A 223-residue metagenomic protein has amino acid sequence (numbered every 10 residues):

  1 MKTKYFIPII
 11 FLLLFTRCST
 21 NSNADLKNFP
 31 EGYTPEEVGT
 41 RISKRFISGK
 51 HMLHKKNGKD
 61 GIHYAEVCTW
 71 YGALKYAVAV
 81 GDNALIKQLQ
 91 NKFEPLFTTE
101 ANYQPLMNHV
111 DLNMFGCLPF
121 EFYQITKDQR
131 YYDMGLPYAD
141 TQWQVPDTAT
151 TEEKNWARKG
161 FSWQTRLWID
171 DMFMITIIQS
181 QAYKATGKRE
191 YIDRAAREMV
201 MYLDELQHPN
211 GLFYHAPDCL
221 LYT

Functional and structural regions predicted by a protein language model:
M1-D25: Bacterial Sec-dependent N-terminal signal peptides
D25-P30, V67-D82, M114-D128, M174-K188: Well-ordered alpha-helical scaffold segments within catalytic/enzyme domains
P35-H54, A84-P105, D133-N155, R189-Y214: Long, well-ordered core segments of solenoidal/helical folds
M52-N57, F161: Active-site flanking loop/helix segments enriched in acidic
K55-M114: N-terminal carbohydrate-binding/catalytic regions of secreted carbohydrate-active enzymes
N113-M174: Extracytoplasmic mature domains of secreted/periplasmic and thylakoid-lumen proteins
A216-D218: Ligand/cofactor pocket segment of small-molecule handling proteins
Y222-T223: Conserved small/polar residues in nucleotide/adenosyl-binding loops
